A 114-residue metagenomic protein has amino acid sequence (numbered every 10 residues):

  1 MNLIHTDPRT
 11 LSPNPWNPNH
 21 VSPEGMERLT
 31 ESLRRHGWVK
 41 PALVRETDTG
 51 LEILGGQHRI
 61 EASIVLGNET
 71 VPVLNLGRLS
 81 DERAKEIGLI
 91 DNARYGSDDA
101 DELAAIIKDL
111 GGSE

Functional and structural regions predicted by a protein language model:
M1-G77, E82-E114: Short, charged/polar connector segments at secondary-structure boundaries
